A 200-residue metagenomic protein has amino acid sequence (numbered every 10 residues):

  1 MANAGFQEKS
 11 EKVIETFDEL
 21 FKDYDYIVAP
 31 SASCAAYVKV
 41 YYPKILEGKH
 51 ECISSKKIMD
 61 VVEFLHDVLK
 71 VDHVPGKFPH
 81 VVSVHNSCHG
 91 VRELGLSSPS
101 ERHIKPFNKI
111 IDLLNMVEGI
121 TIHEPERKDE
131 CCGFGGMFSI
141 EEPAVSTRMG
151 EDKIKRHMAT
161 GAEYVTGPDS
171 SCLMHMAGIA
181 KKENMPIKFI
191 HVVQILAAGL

Functional and structural regions predicted by a protein language model:
M1-L200: Iron-sulfur cluster-binding electron-transfer modules in prokaryotic oxidoreductases
